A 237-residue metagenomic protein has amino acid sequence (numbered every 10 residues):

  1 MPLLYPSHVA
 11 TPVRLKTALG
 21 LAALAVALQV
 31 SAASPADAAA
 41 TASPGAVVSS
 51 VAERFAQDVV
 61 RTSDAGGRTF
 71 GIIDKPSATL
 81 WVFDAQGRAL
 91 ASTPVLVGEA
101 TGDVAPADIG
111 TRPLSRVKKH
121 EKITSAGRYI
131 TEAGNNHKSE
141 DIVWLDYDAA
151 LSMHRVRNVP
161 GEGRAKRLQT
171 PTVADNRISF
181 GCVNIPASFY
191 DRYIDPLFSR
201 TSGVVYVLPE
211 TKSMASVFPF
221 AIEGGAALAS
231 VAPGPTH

Functional and structural regions predicted by a protein language model:
P2-A10, E121-H237: Exported/periplasmic cell-wall-interacting domains
P2-P6, A10, R14, A36 (+3 more regions): Cyclophilin-like peptidyl-prolyl cis-trans isomerases
A18-Q29: Bacterial N-terminal signal peptides
V30-A40: Signal peptide processing junction and immediate N-terminal pro/mature segment of secreted/exported proteins
A39-Q57: A general sequence property marking short-to-moderate contiguous segments in secreted/outer-membrane adhesion
A46-S50, G67-F70, D74, F180-N184 (+1 more regions): Soluble non-cytosolic domains of exported or imported proteins
V51-A165: Gly/Pro-biased beta-strand-loop elements
